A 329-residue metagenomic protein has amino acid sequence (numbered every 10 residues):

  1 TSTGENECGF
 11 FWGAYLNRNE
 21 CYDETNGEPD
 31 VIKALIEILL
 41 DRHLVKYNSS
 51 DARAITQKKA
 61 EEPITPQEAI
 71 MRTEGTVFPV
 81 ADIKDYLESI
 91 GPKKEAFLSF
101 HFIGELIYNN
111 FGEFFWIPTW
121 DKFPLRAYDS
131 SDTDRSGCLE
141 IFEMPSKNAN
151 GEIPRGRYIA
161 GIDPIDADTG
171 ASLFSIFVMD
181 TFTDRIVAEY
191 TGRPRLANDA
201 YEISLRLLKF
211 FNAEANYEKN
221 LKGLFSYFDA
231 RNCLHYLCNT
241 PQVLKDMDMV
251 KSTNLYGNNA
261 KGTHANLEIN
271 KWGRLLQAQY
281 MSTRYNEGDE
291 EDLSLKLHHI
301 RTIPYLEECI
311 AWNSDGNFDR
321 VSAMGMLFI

Functional and structural regions predicted by a protein language model:
T3-N6, W12, C21-T240, S282-I329: RNase H-like, metal-dependent nuclease domains and their acidic two-metal-ion catalytic environment used
L16-R18: OB-fold/S1-family RNA-binding modules
E20-D23, M247-M249: Short, solvent-exposed polar/charged micro-motifs at secondary-structure junctions
Y236-E287: Short alpha-helix plus adjacent loop in nuclease-associated cores
